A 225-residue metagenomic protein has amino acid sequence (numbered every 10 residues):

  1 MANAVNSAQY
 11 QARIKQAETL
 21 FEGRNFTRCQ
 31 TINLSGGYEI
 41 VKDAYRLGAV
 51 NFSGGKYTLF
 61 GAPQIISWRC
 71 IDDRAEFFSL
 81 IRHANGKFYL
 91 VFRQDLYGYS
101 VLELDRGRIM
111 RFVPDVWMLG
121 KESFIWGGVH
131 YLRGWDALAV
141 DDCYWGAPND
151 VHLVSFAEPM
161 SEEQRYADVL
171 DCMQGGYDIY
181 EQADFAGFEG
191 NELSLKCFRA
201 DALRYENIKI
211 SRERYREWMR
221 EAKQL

Functional and structural regions predicted by a protein language model:
A2-R24, T31, L47-I71, L96-K121 (+2 more regions): Surface-exposed loop/turn elements that mediate protein-protein interactions on large endomembrane-trafficking
Q16-S35, D43-R46, S67-K87, V116-W135 (+1 more regions): Repeated scaffold domains used in trafficking and secretory/extracellular systems, primarily beta-propellers
V41-S53, L90-Y97, A139-W145, L195-R199: Beta-strand C-termini and the immediately following turn/loop, strongest in propeller blades
T58-Q64, A75-R106, H130, A137: Short, well-structured hydrophobic secondary-structure segments
S123-F124, C143-P148: His-enriched metal-coordination microenvironments in redox/metal-binding proteins
R133-W135, D142-Y144, S155: Generic secondary-structure microfeatures
W145, G187-F188: Tryptophan-centered motif/residue detector
